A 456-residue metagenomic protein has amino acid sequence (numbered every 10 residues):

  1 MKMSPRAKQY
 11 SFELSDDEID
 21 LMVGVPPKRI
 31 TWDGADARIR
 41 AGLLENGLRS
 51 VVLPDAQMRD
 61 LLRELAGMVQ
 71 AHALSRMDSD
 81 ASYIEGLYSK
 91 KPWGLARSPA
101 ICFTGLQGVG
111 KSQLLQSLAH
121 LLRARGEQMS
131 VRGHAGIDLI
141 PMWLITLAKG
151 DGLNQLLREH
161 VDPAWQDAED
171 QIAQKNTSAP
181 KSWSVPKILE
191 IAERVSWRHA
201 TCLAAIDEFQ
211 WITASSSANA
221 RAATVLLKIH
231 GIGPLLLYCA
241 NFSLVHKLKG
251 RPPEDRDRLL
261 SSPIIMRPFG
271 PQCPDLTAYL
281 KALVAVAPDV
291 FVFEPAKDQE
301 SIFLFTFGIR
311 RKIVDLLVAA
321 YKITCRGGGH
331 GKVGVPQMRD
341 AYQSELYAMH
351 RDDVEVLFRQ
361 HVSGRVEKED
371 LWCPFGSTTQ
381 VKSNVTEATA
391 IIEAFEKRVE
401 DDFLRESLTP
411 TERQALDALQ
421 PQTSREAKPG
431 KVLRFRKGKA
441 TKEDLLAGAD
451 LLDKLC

Functional and structural regions predicted by a protein language model:
M1-P99: Walker A/P-loop-proximal flanking segment of P-loop NTPase domains
K2-D33, R198, G270-T277, K281-C456: C-terminal alpha-helical "lid" subdomain
D78, P92-A96, G152-A218, K228-G231 (+1 more regions): Mid-core helix/loop region of P-loop NTP-binding domains shared across ATPases and GTPases
W93-Q116: Walker A/P-loop nucleotide-binding motif
T104, M142-D151: A short hydrophobic beta-strand->loop->alpha-helix junction that borders the nucleotide-binding pocket of P-loop NTPases
L121-G133, D167: Post-Walker A helix-loop "phosphate-sensing" segment adjacent to the P-loop in P-loop NTPases
E193-C202, W211-S215, N219-K297: The catalytic "switch" region of P-loop NTPases
